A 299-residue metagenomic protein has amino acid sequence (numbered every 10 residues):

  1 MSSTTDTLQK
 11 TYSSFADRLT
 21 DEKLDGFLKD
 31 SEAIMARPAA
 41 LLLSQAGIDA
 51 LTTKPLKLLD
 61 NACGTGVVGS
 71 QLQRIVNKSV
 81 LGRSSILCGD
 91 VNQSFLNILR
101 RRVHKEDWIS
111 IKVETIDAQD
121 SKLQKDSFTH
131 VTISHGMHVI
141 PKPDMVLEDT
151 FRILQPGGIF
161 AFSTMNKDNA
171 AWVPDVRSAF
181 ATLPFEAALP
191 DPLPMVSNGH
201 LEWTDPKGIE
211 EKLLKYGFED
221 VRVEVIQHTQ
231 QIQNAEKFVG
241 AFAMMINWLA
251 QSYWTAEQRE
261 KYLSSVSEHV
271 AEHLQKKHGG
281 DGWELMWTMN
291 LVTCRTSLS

Functional and structural regions predicted by a protein language model:
M1-D21, I48-A50, Q71, N77-G82 (+2 more regions): Eukaryotic N-terminal low-complexity, Ser/Thr- and Lys/Arg-rich leader segments that predominantly function as
T4-T11, F27, S31-M35, V67 (+1 more regions): Conserved Class I S-adenosyl-L-methionine
E32-L56, Q71-I75: Conserved alpha-helix/loop element of class I SAM-dependent methyltransferases that forms part of the SAM/SAH-binding
T53-S121: Class I SAM-dependent methyltransferase SAM/SAH-binding core
Q119-V131: A short acidic, Gly/Pro-enriched loop at the edge of an enzyme's catalytic core that lines a small-molecule cofactor
T129-P143, N166: A short SAM/SAH-binding and catalytic strip from SAM-dependent methyltransferases
I140-P141, L154-P156: Helix-to-beta-strand junctions that scaffold the AdoMet/dcAdoMet cofactor pocket in Class I SAM-dependent enzymes
D144, G157-Q233: Conserved catalytic/acceptor-binding region of the Class I
